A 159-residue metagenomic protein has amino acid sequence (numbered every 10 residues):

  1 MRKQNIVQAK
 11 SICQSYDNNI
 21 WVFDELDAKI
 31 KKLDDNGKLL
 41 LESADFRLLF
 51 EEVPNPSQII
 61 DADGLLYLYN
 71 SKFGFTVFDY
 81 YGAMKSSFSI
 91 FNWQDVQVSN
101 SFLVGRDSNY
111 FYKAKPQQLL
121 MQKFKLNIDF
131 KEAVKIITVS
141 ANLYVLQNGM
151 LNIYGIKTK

Functional and structural regions predicted by a protein language model:
M1-K159: Eukaryotic scaffold repeat domains enriched in small/polar residues
